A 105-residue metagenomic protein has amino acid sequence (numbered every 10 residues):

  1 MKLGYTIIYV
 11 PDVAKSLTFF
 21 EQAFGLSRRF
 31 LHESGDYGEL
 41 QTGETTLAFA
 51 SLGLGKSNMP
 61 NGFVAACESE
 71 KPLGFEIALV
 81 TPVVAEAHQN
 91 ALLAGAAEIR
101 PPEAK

Functional and structural regions predicted by a protein language model:
M1-G4, S27-V80, E86-K105: Vicinal oxygen chelate
S16-E21, A91: Conserved active-site tyrosine of GNAT-family acetyltransferases
